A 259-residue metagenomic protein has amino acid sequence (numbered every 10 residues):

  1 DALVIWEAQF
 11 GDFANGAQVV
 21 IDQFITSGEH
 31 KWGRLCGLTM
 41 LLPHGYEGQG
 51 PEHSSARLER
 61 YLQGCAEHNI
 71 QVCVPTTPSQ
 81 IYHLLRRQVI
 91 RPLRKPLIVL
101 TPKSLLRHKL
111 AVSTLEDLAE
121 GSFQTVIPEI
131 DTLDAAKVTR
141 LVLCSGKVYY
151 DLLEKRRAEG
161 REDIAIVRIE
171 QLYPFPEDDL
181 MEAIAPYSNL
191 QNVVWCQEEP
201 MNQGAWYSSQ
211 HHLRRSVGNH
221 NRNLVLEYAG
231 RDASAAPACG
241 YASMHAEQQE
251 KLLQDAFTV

Functional and structural regions predicted by a protein language model:
D1-R34, S55-E59, H83: Thiamine diphosphate
L3, L38-T39, P43-R91: Conserved thiamine diphosphate
I5, Q71-V74, R168, W195: Short catalytic-loop micro-motif centered on adjacent basic/acidic residues
A8-A14, L42, C73-T76, G230: Active-site nucleophile and cofactor-binding loops and adjacent substrate-binding regions of central metabolic enzymes
F10-G11, G45-E47, P78-Q80, S104-L105 (+1 more regions): Short acidic/polar capping segments at secondary-structure boundaries
I25-E29, R86, M181-A185: Generic structural signal for well-ordered alpha-helical scaffold segments
W32-G37, G45-Q63, R94, R107-V259: Thiamine diphosphate
V74-L110, T258: Structural signature of the thiamine diphosphate
